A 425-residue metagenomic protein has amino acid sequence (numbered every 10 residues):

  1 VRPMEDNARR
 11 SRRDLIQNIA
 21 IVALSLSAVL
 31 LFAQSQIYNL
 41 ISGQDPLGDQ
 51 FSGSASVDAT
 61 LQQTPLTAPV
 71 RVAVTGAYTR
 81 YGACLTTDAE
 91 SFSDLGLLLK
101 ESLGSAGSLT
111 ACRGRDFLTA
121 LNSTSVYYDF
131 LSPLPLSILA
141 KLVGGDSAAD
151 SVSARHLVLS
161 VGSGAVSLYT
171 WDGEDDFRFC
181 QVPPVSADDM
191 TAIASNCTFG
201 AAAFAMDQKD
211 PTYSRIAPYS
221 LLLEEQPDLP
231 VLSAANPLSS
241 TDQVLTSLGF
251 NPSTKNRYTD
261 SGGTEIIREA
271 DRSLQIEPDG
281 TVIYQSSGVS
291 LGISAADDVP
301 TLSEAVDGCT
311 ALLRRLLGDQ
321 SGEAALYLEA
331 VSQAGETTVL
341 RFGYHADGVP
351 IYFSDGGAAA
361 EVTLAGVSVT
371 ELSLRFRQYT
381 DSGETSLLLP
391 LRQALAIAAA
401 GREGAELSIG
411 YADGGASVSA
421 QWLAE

Functional and structural regions predicted by a protein language model:
R2-R9, S25-S303, A424-E425: Preferential activation on post-signal-peptide N-terminal prodomains/segments of secreted or lumenal proteins
R9-I37, A365-E425: C-terminal amphipathic "assembly/sorting" segment characterized by alternating charged and hydrophobic residues
L103-S105, L142-G145, R314-D319, G335-V339: Short linear motifs at secondary-structure transitions and domain/linker junctions
V185-A187, G348, P390: Helix N-terminus capping/helix-initiation residues
T241-G280, S286-S287, E323-S368, L374-R375 (+1 more regions): Exposed beta-strand-loop-beta-strand "reactive/processing" segments of non-cytosolic proteins
Q285-S332, L364-G401: Long, charged/polar, surface-exposed segments that mediate recognition or autoinhibition
